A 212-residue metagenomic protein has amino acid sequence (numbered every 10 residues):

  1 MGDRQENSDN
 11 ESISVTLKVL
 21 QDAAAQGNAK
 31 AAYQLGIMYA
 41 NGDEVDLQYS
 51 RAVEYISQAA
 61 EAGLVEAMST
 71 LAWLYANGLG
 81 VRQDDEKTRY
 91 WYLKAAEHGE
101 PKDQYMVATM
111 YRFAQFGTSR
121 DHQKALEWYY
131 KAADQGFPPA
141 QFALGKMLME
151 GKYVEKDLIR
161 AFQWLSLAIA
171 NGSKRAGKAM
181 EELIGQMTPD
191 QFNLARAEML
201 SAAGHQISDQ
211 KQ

Functional and structural regions predicted by a protein language model:
M1-Q26, K30-Y33: N-terminal leader/linker segments that initiate helical-solenoid repeat arrays
G2-D3, Q34-N41, V45, T70-N77 (+4 more regions): Hydrophobic face of amphipathic alpha-helices that form TPR/SEL1-like repeat modules and related alpha-solenoid
R4-Q5, K174-Q212: Terminal, low-structured helical/coil segments at or just beyond the last alpha-helical repeat
D9-K18, D46-Y55, R82-W91, T118-W128 (+2 more regions): Structural signature of tandem alpha-helical TPR/SEL1-like repeats, specifically the intra-repeat loop/turn
A25-N28, N41-D43, Q48, E61-V65 (+8 more regions): Short helix-capping/linker turns of helical repeat alpha-solenoids
Y33, E54, S69, Y90 (+4 more regions): TPR/TPR-like alpha-solenoid signature
S57, T70-W73, N77, Y90-P139: Alpha-helical adaptor scaffolds
